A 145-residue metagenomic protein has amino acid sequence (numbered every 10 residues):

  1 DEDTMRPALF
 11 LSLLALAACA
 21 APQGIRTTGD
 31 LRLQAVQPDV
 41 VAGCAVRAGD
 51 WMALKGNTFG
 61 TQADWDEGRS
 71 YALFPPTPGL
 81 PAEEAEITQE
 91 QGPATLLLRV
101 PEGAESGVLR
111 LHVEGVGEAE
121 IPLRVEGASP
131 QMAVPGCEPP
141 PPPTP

Functional and structural regions predicted by a protein language model:
D1-M5: Short, Lys/Arg-enriched N-terminal segments with co-localized hydrophobic residues within the first ~10-30 amino acids
R6-S12: Sec-dependent signal peptide recognition, specifically the positively charged N-region followed immediately by
L16-A18: C-terminal motif of bacterial Sec signal peptides marking the signal peptidase cleavage site
A20-L73, T77-E84, Q89-G92, V116-P145: Beta-strand/beta-sandwich contexts
A94-L98: Short strand-edge motifs at loop-to-beta-strand transitions and within beta-strands of extracellular beta-rich domains
R99-E105: Short, surface-exposed loop/turn segments at beta-strand-coil junctions that are enriched for proline with nearby
S106-G115: Short, aromatic- and glycine-rich surface loops/edge beta-strands on solvent-exposed regions
